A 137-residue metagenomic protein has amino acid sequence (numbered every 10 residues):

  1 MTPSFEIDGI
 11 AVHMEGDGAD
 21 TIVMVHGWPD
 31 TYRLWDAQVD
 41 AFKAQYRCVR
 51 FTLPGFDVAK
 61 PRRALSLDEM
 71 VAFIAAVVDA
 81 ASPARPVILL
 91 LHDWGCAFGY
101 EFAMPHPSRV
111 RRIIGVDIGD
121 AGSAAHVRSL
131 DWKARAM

Functional and structural regions predicted by a protein language model:
M1-P3: A domain-start/cap signature at the N-terminus of enzymes
F5-E15: A short loop-to-beta-strand scaffold at the N-terminal edge of the catalytic core in hydrolase folds
H13-K60: Conserved HGGG/HGGXW glycine-rich cap/lid loop of the alpha/beta-hydrolase fold
W28, V49, F56-I88, A97-M137: Flexible "cap/lid" subdomain of the alpha/beta-hydrolase fold that forms the substrate-access gate
L91: Glycine-rich ATP-lid loops
